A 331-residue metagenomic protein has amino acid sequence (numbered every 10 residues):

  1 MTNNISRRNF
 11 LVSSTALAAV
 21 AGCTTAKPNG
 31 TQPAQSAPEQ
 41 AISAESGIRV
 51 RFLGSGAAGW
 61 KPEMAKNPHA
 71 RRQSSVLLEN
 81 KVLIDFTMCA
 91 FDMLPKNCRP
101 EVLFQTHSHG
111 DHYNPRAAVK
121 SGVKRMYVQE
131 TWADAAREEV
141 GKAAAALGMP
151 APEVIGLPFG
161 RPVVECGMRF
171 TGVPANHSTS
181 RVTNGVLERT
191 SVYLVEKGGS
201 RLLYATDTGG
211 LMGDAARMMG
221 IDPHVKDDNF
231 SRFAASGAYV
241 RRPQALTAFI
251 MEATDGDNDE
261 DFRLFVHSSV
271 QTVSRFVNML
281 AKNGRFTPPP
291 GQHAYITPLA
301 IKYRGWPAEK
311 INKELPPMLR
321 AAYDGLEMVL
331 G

Functional and structural regions predicted by a protein language model:
T2-N4, N9-N29: N-terminal export signals
K27-E39: Short, low-complexity, disordered segments immediately C-terminal to signal peptides in bacterial exported proteins
A37-C98, G156-R242, G325-G331: Core dinuclear metal-dependent hydrolase active-site scaffold
K81, F86-D134, P243-F249: Active-site metal-binding motif and surrounding structural segment of the metallo-beta-lactamase
M88-C89, G110, G209-G210, D255 (+1 more regions): Short, glycine/acidic-enriched loop or turn micro-motifs at the edges of active sites
N114-V123, E139, R304-I311: Metal-dependent catalytic neighborhoods of phosphoester/phosphodiester hydrolases
A136-M149, W306-M318: Short, aromatic/basic amphipathic alpha-helical patches
M212-L326: Cap/insert and terminal regions of metallo-dependent hydrolase folds
